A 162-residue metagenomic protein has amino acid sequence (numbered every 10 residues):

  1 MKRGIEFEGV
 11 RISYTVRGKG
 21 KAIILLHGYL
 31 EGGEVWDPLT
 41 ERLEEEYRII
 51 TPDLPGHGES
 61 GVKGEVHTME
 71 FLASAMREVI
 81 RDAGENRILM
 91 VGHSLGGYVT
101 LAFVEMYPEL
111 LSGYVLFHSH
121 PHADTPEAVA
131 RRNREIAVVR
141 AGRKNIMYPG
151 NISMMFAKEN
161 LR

Functional and structural regions predicted by a protein language model:
M1-R11: N-terminal cap/lid segment of alpha/beta-hydrolase-fold proteins
V10-E65: Conserved HGGG/HGGXW glycine-rich cap/lid loop of the alpha/beta-hydrolase fold
T40, I80, F103-V104: A conserved amphipathic alpha-helix that caps or lines the catalytic cleft of carbohydrate- and lipid-modifying enzymes
E45-E46, N86, G142: Structured helix-beta-strand junction loops
E70-I88: Conserved acidic catalytic loop of the alpha/beta-hydrolase fold
E85-T125: Conserved hydrolase catalytic core segment
A123-A130, A141-R162: Conserved alpha/beta-hydrolase catalytic His-Asp/Glu region
